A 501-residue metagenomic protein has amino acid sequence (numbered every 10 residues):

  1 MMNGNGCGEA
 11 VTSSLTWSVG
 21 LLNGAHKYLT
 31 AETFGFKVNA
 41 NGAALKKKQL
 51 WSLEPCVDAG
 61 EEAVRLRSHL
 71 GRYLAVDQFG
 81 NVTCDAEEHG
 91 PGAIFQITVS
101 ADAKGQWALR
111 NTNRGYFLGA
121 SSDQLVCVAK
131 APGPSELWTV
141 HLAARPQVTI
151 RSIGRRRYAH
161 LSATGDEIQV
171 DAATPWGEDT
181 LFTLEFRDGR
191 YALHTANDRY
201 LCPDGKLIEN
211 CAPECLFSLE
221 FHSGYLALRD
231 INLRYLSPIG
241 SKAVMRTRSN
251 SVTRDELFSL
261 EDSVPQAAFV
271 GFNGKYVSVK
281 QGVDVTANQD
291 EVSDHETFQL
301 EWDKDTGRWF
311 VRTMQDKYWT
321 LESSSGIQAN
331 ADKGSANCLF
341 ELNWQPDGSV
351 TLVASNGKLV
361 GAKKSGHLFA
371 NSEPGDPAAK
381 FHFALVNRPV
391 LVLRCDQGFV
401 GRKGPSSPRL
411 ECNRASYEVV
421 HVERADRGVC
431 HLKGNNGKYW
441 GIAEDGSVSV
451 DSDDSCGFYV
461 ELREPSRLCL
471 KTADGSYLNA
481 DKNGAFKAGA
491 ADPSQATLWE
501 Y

Functional and structural regions predicted by a protein language model:
M2-Y501: Lectin-like carbohydrate-binding module/patch detector with strong preference for beta-trefoil
